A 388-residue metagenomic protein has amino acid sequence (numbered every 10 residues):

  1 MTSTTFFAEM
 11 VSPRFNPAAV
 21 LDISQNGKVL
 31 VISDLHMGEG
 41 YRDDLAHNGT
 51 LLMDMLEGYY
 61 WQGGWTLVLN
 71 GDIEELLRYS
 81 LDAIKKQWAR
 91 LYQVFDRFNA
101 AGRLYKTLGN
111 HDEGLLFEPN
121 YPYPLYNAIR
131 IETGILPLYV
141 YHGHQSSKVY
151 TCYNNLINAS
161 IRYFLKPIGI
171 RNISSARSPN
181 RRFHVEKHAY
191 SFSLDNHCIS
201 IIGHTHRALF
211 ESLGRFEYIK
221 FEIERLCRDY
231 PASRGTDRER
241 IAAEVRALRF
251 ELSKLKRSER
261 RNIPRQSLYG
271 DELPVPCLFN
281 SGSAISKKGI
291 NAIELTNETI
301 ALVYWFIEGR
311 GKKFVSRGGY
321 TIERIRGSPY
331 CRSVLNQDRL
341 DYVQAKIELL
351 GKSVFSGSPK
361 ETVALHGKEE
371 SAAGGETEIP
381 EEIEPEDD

Functional and structural regions predicted by a protein language model:
M1-D388: Extended recognition/assembly regions associated with phosphoester-bond processing machinery
